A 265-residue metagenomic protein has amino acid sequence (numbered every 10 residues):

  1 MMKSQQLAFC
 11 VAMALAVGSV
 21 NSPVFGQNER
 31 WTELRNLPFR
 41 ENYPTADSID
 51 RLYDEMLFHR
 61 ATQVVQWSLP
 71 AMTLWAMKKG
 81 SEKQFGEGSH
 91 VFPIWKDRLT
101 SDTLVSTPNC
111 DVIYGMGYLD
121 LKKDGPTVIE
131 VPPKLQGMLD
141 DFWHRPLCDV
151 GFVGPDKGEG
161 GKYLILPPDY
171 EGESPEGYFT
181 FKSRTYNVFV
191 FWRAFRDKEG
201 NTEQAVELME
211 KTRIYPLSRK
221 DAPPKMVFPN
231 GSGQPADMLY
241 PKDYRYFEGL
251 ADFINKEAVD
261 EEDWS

Functional and structural regions predicted by a protein language model:
M1-C10: Bacterial N-terminal signal peptides that target proteins for export
S4-Q5, A16, W75-M77: Absolute N-terminal positional cue centered near the fourth residue
C10-S19: Bacterial N-terminal signal peptides
N21-G26: Sec/Tat signal peptide C-region and signal peptidase I cleavage site
Q27-S265: A compositional/structural signature for long, glycine/proline-rich flexible linkers and loops on extracytoplasmic
